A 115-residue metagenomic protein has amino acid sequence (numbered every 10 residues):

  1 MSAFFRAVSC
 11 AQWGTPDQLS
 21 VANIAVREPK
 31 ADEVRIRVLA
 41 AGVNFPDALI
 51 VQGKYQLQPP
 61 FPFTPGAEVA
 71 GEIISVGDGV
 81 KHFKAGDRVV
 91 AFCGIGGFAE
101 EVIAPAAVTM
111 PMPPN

Functional and structural regions predicted by a protein language model:
S2-V8: Short structural boundary motif marking the start of a folded domain
A3, D17-A22, V69: Short beta-strand or tight-loop elements that sit immediately N-terminal to catalytic metal-binding acidic residues
A25-V43, K54-G96, I103: Glycine-rich beta-strand-centered segment in the early N-terminal region that forms part of a ligand/cofactor-binding
P46-Q52: Cytochrome P450 core scaffold surrounding the K-helix E-X-X-R motif and the conserved "meander" helix-loop region
D78, P114-N115: A broad detector of the eukaryotic-type serine/threonine protein kinase catalytic domain
V102-P114: Short, compositionally biased
